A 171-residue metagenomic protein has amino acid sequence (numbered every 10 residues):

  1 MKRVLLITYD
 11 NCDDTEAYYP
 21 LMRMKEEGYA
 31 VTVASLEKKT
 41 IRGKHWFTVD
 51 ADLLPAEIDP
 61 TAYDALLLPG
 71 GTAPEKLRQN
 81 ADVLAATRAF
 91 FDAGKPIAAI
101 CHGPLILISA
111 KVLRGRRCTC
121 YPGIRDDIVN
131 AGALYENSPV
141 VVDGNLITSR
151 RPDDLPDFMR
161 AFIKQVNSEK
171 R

Functional and structural regions predicted by a protein language model:
M1-A93, I97, I106-V112, R125-N137 (+1 more regions): Extended, subdomain-level signal for the structured scaffold at the beginning of enzyme domains
I100-H102: Short, thiol/selenol-centered motifs that function as redox-active sites or metal-ligating centers
G115: Exposed beta-strand and adjacent loop surfaces of beta-rich binding modules that mediate intermolecular recognition
